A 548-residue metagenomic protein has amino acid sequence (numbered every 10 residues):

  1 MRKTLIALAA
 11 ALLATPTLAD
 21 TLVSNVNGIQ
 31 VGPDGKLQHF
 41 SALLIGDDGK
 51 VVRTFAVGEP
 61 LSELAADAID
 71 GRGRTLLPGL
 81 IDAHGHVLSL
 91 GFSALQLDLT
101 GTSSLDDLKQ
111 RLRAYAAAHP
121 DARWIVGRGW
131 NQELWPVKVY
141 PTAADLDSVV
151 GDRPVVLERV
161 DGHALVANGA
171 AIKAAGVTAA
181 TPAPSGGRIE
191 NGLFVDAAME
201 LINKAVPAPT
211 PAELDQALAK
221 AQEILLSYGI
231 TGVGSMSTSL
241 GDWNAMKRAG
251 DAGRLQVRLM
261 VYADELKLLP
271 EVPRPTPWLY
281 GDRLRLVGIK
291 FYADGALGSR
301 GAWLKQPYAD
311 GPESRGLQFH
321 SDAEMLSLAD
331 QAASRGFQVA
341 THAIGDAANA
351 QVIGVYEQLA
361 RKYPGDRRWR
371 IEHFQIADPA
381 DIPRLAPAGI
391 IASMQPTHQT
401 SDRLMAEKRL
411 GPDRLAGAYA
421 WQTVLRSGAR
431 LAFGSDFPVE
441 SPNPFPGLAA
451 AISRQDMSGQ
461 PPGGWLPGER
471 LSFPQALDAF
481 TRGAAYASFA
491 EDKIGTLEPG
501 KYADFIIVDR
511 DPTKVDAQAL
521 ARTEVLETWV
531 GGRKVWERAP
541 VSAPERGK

Functional and structural regions predicted by a protein language model:
M1-T4: Positively charged n-region of N-terminal signal peptides that target proteins for export
I6-A10: Sec-dependent N-terminal signal peptides
A14-P16: N-terminal signal peptide c-region/cleavage motif recognized by signal peptidases
T21-S24, Q30, G35-V272, F291-A348 (+7 more regions): Divalent metal-binding segments
A249-G253, P275-L284, P364, L385-P387: Acidic (Asp/Glu)-rich catalytic clusters
W278, E537-K548: Extracellular/periplasmic ectodomains of large secreted or surface enzymes and adhesion receptors
R283-G301, I390-T400: Non-cysteine beta-strand/loop elements that form the S-adenosyl-L-methionine
A329-A340, I344-W369, H373-F374, P379-P383 (+3 more regions): His/Asp/Glu-enriched, well-ordered alpha-helical/loop segment that forms or immediately abuts the divalent-metal
